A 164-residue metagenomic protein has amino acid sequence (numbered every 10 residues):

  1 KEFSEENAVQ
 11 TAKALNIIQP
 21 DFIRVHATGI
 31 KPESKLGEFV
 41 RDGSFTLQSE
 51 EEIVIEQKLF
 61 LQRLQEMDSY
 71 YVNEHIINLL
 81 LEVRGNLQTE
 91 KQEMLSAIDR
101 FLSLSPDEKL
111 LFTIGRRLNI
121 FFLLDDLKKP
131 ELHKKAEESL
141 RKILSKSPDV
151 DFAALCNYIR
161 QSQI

Functional and structural regions predicted by a protein language model:
K1-I17, L81: Catalytic cores of alpha/beta
N16-F22, I30-K35, F39-I164: Auxiliary Fe-S-binding modules of radical SAM enzymes
H26: Conserved residues at the C-terminal ends of beta-strands
